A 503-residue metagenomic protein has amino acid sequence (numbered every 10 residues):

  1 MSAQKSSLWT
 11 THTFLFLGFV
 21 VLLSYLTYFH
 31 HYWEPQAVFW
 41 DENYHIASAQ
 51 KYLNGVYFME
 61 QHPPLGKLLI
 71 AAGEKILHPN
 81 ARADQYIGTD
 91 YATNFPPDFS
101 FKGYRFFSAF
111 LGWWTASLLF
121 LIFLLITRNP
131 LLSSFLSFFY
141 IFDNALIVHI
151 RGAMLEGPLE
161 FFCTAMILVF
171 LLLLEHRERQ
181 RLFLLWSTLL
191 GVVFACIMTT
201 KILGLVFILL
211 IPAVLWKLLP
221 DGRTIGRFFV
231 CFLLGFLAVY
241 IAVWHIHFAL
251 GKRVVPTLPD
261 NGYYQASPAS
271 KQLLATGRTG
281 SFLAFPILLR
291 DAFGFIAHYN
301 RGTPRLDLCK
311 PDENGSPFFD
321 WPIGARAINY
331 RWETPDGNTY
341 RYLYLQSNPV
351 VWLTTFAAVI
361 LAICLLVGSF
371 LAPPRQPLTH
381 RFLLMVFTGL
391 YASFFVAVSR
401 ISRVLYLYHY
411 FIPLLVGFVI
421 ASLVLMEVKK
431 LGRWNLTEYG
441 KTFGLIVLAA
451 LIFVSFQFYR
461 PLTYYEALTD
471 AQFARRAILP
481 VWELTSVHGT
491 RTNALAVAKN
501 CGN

Functional and structural regions predicted by a protein language model:
L17-G18, N94, D98, K102-R128 (+2 more regions): Transmembrane-helix motifs of polytopic, lipid-linked glycan transferases
F19, R82-Y91, F95, W114-F142 (+1 more regions): Transmembrane-helix signature of polytopic, membrane-embedded enzymes that assemble or transfer cell-envelope glycans
V20-S24, L136-I141, V148, L168 (+4 more regions): Short helix- or helix-capping micro-motifs that position conserved polar/aromatic residues at function-defining sites
P35-L68, A72-K75, Y240-D320, A467-W482: Aromatic-rich transmembrane-lumenal/periplasmic boundary elements in polytopic membrane proteins
F39-W40, A145-L159, T200-L203: Short acidic/glycine- and proline-prone juxtamembrane loop motifs at membrane-interface regions of multi-pass membrane
F58-A109, L308-G315, D320-P322, A327-Y344 (+2 more regions): Interfacial juxtamembrane loops and adjacent helix segments that form the catalytic/substrate-binding surfaces
I126-T127, M166-S187, W216-L219: Membrane-interface transmembrane helices that cradle and orient dolichyl/undecaprenyl
R181, I225-F232, F236-D260, Y264-A266 (+2 more regions): Transmembrane helical bundles and short interhelical boundary loops of multi-pass, membrane-embedded
